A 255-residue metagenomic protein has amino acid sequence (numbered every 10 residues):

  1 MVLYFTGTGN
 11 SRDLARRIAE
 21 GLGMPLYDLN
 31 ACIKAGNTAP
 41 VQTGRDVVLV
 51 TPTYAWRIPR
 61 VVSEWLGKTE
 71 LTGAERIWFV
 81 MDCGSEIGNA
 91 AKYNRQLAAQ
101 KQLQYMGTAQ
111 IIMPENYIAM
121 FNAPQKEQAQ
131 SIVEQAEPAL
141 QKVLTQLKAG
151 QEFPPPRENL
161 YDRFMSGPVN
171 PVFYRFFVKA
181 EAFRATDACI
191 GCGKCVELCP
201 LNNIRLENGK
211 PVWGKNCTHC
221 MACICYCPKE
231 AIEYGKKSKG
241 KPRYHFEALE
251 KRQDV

Functional and structural regions predicted by a protein language model:
M1-V2, T6-L14, E20-C32, N37-T51 (+2 more regions): FMN-binding flavodoxin-like domain, especially the glycine-rich phosphate-binding loop
V41-Q42, F121-A123, C220-A222, A248-R252: Short low-complexity, flexible loop/linker segments enriched in glycine and/or proline with clustered acidic
V50, D82, Q128, T186-D187 (+2 more regions): Conserved short-loop catalytic and cofactor-binding motifs
W56, M113, N208, Y234 (+1 more regions): Generic structural "secondary-structure junction" signal
N159-G191, E197: A mid-sequence, solvent-exposed acidic-amphipathic segment
R184-A185, I190-V212, N216-T218, A222-K239: Iron-sulfur cluster-binding cysteine motifs and their immediate structural context in ferredoxin-like electron-transfer
E230-V255: Long, positively charged, glycine-interspersed low-complexity recognition regions
